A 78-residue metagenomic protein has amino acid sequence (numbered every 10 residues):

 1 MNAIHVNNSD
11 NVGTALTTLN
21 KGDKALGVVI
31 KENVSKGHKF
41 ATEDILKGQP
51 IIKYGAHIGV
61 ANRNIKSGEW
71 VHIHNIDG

Functional and structural regions predicted by a protein language model:
M1-G78: Conserved SET/PR domain catalytic loop and adjacent active-site segment of histone-lysine N-methyltransferases
